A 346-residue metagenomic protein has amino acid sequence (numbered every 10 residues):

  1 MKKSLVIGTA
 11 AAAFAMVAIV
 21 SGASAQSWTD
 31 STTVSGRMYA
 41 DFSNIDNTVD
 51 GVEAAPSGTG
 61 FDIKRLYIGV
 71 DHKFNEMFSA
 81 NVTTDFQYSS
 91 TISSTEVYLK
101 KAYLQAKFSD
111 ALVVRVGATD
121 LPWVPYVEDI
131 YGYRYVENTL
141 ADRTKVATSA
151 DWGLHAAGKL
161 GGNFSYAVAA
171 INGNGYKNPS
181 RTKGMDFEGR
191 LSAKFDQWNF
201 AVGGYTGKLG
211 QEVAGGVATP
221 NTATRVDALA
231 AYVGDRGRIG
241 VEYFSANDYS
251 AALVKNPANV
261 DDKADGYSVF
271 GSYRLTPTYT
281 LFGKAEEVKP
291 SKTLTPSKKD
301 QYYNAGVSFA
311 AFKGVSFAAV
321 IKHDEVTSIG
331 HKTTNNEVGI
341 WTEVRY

Functional and structural regions predicted by a protein language model:
M1-S27: Cleavable N-terminal export/targeting peptides
K3-S4, L191, A285: Hydrophobic alpha-helical segments, especially transmembrane helices and their immediate juxtamembrane helical caps
I7-G8, D62, A147, K298-K299: Short hydrophobic/aromatic segments of transmembrane alpha-helices and their interfaces
S27-V49, A55-G173, T182-E188, S192-V202 (+2 more regions): Outer membrane beta-barrel
W28-D30, Y39-S57, N75, Y88-S94 (+4 more regions): Outer-membrane beta-barrel pore domains
A169-N178, G207-G215: Active-site-proximal beta-alpha loop/turn segments in soluble metabolic enzymes
P179-S180, E337: Short histidine-centered beta-strand/loop micro-motifs that create catalytic or ligand/metal-coordination sites
S180-G184, N221-A223: Interfacial loop-to-helix transition and helix-capping segments at the boundaries of transmembrane helices
